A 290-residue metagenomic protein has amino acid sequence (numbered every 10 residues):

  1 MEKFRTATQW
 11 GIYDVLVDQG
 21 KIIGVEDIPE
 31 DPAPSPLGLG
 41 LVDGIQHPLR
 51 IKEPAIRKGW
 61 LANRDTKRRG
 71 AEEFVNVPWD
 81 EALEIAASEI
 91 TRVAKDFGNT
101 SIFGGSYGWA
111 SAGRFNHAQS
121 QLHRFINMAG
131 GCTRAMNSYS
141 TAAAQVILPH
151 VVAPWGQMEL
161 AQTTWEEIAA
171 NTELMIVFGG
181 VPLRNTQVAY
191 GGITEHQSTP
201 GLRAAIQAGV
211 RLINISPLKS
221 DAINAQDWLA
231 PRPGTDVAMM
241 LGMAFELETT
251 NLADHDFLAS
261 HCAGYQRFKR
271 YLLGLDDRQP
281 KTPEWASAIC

Functional and structural regions predicted by a protein language model:
M1-L252, G274-D277: N-terminal export/assembly segments and adjacent metallocofactor-ligating motifs of anaerobic energy-metabolism
L252-A286: Internal, active-site/partner-interface "lid" segment
